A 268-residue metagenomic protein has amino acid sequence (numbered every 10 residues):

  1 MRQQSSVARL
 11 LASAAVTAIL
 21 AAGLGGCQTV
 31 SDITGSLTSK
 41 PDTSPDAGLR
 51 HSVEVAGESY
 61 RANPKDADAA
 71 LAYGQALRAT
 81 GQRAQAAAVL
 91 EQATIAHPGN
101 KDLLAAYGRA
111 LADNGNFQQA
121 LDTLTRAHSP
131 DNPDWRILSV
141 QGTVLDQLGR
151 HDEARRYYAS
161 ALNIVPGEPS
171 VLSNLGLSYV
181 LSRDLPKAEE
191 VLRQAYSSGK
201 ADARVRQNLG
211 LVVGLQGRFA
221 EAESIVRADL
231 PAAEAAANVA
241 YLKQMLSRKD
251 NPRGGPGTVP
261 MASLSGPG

Functional and structural regions predicted by a protein language model:
R2, S6-L10, V16, L20-A72 (+3 more regions): N-terminal leader/linker segments that initiate helical-solenoid repeat arrays
S31-S36, G199, A203-V205, V212-G268: Terminal, low-structured helical/coil segments at or just beyond the last alpha-helical repeat
A62, A96-H97, A127-D131, I164-V165 (+2 more regions): Structural marker of alpha-solenoid helical repeat scaffolds
A67-D68, K101-D102, D134-R136, H151 (+3 more regions): Helix-start (N-cap) detector for alpha-helical repeat units in TPR-like alpha-solenoids, especially tetratricopeptide
A72, A106, S139-V140, N174 (+1 more regions): Canonical tetratricopeptide repeat
